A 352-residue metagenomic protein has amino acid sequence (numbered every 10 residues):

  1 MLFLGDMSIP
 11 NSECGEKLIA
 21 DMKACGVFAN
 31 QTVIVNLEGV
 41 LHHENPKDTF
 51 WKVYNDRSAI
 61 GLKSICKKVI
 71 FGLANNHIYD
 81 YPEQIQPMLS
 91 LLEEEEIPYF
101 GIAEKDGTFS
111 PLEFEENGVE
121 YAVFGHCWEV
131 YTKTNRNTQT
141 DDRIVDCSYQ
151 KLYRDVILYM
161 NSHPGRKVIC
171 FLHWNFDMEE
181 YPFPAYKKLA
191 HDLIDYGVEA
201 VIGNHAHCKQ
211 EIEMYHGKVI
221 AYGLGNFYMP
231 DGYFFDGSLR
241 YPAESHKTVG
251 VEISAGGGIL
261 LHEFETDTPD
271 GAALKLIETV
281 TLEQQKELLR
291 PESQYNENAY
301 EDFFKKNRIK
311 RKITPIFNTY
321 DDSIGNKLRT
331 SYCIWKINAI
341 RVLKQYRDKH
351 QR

Functional and structural regions predicted by a protein language model:
M1-Y54: N-terminal active-site segment of His-dependent metallophosphoesterases
F3-G5, T32-E38, K68-N76, Y99-A103 (+3 more regions): Active-site neighborhood of phospho(di)ester-bond hydrolases with catalytic His/Asp-centered motifs
P10-E13, L41-E44, N76-L89, K105-P111 (+4 more regions): Active-site environment of divalent metal-dependent phosphoester hydrolases
N11, S238-R352: A short C-terminal boundary segment appended to hydrolase-like catalytic domains
N11-K23, E115-V168: Binuclear metal-dependent hydrolase catalytic cores centered on His/Asp/Glu-rich metal-binding motifs
E44-I65, R166-V198: Active-site-proximal segments of metal-dependent phosphoesterases and phosphodiesterases across multiple
K67-I70, P184-V249: Conserved beta-sheet core of the metallophosphoesterase superfamily
I70-D142: Extended active-site neighborhood of metal-dependent phosphoesterases/phosphodiesterases
